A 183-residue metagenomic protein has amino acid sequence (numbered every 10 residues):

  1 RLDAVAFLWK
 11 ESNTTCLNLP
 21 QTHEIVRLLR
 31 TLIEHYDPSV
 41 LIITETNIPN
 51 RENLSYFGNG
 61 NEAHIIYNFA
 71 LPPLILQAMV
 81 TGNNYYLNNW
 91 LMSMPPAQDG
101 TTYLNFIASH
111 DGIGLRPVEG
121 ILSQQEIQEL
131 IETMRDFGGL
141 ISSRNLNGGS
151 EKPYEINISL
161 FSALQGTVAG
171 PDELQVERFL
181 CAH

Functional and structural regions predicted by a protein language model:
R1-H183: Active-site and adjacent substrate-binding regions of carbohydrate-active enzymes
